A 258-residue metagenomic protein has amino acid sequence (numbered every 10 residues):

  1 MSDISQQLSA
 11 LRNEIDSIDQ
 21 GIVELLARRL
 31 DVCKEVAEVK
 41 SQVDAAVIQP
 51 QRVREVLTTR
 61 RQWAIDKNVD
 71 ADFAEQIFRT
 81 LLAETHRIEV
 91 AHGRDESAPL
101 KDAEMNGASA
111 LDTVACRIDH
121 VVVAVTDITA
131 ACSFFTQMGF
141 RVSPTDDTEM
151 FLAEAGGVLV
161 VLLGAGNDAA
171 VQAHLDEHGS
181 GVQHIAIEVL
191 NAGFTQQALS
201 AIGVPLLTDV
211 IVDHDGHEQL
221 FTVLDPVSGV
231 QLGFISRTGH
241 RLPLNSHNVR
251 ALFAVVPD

Functional and structural regions predicted by a protein language model:
M1-C116: Domain-level signature for soluble enzymes in the chorismate/prephenate branch of the shikimate pathway
L26, Q51, E75, D146 (+2 more regions): Short loop/turn and capping residues at structural boundaries
R94, L100-P144, E154-D258: Glyoxalase I/VOC metalloenzyme domain signal
T148-F151: Active-site cradle of extracellular carbohydrate-active enzymes
